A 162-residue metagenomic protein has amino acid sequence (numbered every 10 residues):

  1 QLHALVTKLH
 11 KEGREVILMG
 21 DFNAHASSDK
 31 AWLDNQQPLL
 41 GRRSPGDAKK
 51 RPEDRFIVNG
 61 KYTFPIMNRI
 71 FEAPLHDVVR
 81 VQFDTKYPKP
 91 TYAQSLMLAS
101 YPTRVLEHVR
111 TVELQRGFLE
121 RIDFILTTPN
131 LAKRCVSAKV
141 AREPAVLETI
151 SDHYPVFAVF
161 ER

Functional and structural regions predicted by a protein language model:
Q1-R162: Active-site regions of metal-assisted phosphoester/phosphodiester hydrolases, unifying DNase/endonuclease modules
